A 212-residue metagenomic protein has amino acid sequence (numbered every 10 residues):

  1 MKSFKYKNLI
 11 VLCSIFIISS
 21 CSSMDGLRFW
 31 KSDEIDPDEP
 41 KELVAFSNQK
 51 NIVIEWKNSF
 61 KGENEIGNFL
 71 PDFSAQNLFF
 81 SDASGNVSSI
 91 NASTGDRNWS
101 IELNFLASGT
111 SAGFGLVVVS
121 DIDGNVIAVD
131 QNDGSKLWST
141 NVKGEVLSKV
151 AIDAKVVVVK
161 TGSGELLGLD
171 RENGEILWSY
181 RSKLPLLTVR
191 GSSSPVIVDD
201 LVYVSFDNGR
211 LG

Functional and structural regions predicted by a protein language model:
K2-I10: Bacterial N-terminal signal peptides that target proteins for export
I18-S20: C-terminal motif of bacterial Sec signal peptides marking the signal peptidase cleavage site
M24-L27, E34-P40, S47-D72, R97-F114 (+4 more regions): Extracytoplasmic beta-rich repeat domains
N77-F79, V117-V118, V157-V158, V202-Y203: Conserved beta-propeller blade signature
D82-A83, D121-I122, T161-G162, F206-D207: Structural signature of WD-repeat beta-propellers
D82-S93: Beta-propeller domains
N91-T94, D130-D133, D170-N173: Short loop/turn segments that connect beta-strands within beta-propeller blades
